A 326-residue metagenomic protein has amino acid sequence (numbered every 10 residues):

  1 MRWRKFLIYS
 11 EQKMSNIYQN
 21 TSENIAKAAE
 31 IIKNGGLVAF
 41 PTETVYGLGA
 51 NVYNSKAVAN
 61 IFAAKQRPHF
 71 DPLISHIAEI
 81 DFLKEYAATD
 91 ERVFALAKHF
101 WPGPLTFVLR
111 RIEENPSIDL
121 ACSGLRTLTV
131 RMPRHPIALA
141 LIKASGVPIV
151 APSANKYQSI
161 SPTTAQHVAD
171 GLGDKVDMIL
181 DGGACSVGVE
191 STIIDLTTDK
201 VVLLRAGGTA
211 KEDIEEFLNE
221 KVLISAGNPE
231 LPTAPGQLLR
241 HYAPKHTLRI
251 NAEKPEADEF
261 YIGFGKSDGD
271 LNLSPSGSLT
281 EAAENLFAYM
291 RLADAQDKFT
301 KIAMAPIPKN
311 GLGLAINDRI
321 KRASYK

Functional and structural regions predicted by a protein language model:
F6-K326: Active-site-adjacent structural elements in enzyme catalytic cores
